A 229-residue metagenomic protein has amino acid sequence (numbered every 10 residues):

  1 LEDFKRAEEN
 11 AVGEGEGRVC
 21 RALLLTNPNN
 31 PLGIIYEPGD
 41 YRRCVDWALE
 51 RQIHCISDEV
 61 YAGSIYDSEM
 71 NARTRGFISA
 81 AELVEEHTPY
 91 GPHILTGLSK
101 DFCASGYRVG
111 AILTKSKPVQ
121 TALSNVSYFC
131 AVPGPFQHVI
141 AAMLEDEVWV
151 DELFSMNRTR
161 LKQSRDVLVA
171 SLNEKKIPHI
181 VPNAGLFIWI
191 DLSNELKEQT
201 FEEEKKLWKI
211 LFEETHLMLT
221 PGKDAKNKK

Functional and structural regions predicted by a protein language model:
L1-K229: PLP-dependent class I/II
